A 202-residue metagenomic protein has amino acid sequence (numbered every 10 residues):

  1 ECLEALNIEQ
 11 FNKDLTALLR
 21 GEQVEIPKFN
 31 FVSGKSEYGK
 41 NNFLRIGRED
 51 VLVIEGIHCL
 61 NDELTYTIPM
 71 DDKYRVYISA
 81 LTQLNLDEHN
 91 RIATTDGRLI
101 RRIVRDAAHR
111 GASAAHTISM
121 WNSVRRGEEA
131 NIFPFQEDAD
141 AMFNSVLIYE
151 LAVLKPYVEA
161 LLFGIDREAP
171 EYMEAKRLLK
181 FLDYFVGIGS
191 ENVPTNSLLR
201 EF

Functional and structural regions predicted by a protein language model:
E1-G34, V51: Conserved nucleotide-sensing/catalytic segment adjacent to the nucleotide-binding pocket in NTP-handling enzymes
I8, G39-I46: Glycine-rich phosphate/ribose-binding loops and adjacent secondary-structure elements that form binding surfaces
V32-G39, S123-R126: Short gly/ser/thr-rich secondary-structure transition/capping motifs
S33, I57-H58: Short, flexible loop/turn elements at secondary-structure junctions
I46-R48, M70-D71: Short loop/turn elements that form and flank the Walker-type P-loop nucleotide-binding site in RecA-like NTPase cores
V51-E55, Y77: Structural recognition of the conserved hydrophobic beta-strand(s) that form the central parallel beta-sheet of P-loop
C59-F202: Conserved NTP phosphate-binding and transfer environment spanning the P-loop NTPase/kinase superfamily
